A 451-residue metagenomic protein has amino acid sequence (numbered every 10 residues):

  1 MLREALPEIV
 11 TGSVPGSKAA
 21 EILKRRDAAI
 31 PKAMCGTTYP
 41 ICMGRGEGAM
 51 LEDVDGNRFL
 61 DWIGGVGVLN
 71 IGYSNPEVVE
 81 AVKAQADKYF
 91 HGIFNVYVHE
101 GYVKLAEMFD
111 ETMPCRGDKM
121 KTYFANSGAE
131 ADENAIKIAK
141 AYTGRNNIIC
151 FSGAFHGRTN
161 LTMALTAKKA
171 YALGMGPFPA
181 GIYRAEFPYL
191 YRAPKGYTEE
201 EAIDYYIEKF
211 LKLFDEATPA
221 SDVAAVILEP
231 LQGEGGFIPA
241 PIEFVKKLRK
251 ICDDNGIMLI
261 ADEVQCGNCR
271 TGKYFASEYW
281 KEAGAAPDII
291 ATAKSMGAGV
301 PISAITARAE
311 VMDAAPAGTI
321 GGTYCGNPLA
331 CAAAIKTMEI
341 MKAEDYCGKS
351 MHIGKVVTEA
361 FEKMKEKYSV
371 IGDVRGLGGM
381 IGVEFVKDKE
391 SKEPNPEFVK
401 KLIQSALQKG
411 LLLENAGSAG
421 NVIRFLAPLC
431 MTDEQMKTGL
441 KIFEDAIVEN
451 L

Functional and structural regions predicted by a protein language model:
M1-L451: Conserved N-terminal phosphate-binding loop of PLP-dependent enzymes in the Aspartate aminotransferase
